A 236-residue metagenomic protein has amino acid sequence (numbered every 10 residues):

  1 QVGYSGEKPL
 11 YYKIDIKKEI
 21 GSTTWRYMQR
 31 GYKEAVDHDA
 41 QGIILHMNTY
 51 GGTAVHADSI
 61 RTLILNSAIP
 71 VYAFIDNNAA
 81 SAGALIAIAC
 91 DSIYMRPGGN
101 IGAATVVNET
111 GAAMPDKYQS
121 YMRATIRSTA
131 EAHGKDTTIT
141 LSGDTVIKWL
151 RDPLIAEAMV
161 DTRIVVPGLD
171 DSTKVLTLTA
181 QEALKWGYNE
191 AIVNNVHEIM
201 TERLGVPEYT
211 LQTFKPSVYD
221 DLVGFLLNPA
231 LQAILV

Functional and structural regions predicted by a protein language model:
Q1-L226: Soluble extramembrane regions of membrane proteins in the secretory/endomembrane system
L226-V236: Core alpha-helical transmembrane segments of integral membrane proteins
